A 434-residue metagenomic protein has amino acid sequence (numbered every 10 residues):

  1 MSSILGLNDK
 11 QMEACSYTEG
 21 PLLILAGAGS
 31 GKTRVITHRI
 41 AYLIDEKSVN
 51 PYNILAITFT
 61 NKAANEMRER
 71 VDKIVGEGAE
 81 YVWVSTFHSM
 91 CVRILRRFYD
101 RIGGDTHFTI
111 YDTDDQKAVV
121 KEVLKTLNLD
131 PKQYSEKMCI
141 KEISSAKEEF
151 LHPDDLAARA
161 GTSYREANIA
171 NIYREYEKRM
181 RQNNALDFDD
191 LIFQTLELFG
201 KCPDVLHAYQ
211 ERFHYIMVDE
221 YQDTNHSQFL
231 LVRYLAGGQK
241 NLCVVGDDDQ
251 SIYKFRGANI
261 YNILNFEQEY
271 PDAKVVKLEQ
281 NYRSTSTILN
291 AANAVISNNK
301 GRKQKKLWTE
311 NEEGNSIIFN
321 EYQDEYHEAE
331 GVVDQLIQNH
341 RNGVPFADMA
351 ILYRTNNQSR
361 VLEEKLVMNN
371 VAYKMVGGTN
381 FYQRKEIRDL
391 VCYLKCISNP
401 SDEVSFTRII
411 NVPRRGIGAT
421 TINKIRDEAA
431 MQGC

Functional and structural regions predicted by a protein language model:
M1-T106, I110, K117, N183 (+3 more regions): P-loop NTPase Walker
L5-S16, G20-I24, L55-A56, A63-A64 (+4 more regions): Conserved helicase NTPase motor core
G20, V49-N53, G78-Y81, G238-N241 (+5 more regions): Short glycine-/polar-rich loops that comprise or flank the Walker A/P-loop and associated switch/sensor motifs
A28-I36, P271-K274, E279-A372, K395-P400: Helicase P-loop NTPase motor core
A79-V82, D100-D190, F213, V275-K277 (+4 more regions): ATP-hydrolysis module of ASCE/P-loop NTPase motor domains, specifically the Walker B Asp-Glu catalytic pair
M90, K125, E269-Y270, E312-S316 (+1 more regions): ATPase/helicase motor core of nucleic-acid motors
K147-P153, Q239, V295-K305, A430-C434: Proline-centered turn/helix-capping motifs that create local helix->coil transitions or kinks
